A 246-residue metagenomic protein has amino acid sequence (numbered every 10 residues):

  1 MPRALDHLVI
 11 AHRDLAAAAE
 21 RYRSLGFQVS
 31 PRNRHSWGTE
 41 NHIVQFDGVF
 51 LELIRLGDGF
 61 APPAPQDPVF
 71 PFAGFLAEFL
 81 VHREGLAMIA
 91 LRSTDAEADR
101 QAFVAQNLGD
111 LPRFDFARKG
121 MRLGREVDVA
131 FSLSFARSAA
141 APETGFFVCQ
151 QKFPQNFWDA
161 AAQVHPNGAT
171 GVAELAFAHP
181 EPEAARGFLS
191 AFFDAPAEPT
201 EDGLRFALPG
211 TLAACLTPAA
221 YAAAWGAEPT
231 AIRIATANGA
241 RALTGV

Functional and structural regions predicted by a protein language model:
M1-L5, I10-S30, F46-D115, M121-V246: Glyoxalase I/VOC metalloenzyme domain signal
N33: Short beta->alpha connector loops at strand-helix junctions that form conserved, small/polar/Pro-enriched
S36-E40: Short acidic/glycine-enriched loop/turn segments that link adjacent beta-strands
